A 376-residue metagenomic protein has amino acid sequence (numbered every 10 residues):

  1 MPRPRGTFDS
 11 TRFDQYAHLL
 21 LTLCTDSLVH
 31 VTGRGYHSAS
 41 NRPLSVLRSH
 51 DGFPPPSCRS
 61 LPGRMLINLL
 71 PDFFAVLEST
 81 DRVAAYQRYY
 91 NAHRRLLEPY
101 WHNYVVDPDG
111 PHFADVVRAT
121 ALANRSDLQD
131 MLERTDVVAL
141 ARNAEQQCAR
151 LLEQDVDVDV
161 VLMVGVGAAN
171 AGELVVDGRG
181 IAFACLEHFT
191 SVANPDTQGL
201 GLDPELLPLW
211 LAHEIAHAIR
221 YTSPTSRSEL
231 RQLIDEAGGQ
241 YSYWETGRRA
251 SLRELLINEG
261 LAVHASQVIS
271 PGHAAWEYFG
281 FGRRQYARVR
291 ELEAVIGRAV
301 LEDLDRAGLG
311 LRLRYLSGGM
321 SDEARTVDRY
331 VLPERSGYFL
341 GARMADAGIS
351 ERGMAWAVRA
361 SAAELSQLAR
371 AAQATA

Functional and structural regions predicted by a protein language model:
R12-D14: Intrinsic low-complexity, disordered N-terminal segments enriched in polar/charged/small residues
C58-R134, V138: Non-catalytic architectural context of zinc metalloproteases
D127-L186: Auxiliary, metal-adjacent structural segments of Zn-dependent hydrolase domains
M163-P208, I215, Y221: Active-site scaffold of zinc-dependent metalloenzymes
Y221-E254, N258: Post-HEXXH active-site segment of zinc metalloproteases
T225-I234, Q267-L292: Short acidic alpha-helical/loop segments enriched in Asp/Glu that coordinate divalent cations
L256-S270: An active-site-proximal "capping" alpha-helix that borders the catalytic cofactor pocket
E277-A376: Pan-zinc metallopeptidase signature
